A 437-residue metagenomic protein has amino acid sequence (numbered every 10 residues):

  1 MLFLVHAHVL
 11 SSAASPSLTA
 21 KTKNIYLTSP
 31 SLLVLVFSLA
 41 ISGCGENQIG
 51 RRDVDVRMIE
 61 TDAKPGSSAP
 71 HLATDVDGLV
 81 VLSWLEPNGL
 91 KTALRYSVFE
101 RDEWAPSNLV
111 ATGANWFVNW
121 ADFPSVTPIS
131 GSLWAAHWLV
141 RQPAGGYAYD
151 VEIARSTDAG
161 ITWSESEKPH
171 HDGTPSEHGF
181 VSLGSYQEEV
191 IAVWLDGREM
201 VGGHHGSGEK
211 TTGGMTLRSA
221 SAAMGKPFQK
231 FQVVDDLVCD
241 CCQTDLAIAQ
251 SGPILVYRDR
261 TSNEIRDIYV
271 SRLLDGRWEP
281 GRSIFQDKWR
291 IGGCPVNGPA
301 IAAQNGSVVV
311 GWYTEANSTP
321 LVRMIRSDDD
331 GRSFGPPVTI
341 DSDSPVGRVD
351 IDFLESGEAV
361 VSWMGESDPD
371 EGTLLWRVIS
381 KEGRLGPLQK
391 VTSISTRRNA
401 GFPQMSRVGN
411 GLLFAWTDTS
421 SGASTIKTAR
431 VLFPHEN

Functional and structural regions predicted by a protein language model:
L4-S12, L18-L32: Bacterial N-terminal signal peptides that target proteins for export
S15, T19-K21, S38, S164: Juxtamembrane/membrane-water interface recognition
L33-F37: Hydrophobic helical h-region of N-terminal Sec-dependent signal peptides in bacterial secretory/periplasmic proteins
I41-G43: C-terminal motif of bacterial Sec signal peptides marking the signal peptidase cleavage site
G45-N437: Extracellular, repeat-based ectodomains that mediate carbohydrate processing or recognition
